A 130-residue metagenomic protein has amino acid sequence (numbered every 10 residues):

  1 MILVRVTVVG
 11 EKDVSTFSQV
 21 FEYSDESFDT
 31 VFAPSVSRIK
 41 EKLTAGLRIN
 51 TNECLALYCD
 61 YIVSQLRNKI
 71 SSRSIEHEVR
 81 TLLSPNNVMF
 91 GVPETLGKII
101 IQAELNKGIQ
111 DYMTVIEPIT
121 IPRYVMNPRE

Functional and structural regions predicted by a protein language model:
M1-E130: Non-transmembrane, aqueous-exposed alpha-helical and coiled segments at domain scale
